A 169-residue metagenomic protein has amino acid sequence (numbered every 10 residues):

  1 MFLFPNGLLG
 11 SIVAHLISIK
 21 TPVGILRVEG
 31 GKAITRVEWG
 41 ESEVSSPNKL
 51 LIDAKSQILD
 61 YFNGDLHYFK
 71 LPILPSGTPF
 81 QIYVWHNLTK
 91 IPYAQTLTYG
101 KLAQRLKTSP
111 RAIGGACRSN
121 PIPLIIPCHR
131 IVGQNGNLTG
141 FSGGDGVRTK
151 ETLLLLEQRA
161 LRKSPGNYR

Functional and structural regions predicted by a protein language model:
M1-T108, L156-R169: Basic nucleic-acid-binding alpha-helical/helix-turn surface characteristic of O6-alkylguanine DNA
Y83, P123, T152: Active-site phosphate/pyrophosphate-handling residues
C117: DNA major-groove recognition helix of helix-turn-helix
N120: The DNA-recognition helices of helix-turn-helix-type DNA-binding domains
L124-Q134: Short Lys/Arg-enriched helix C-cap and helix-to-coil transition segments that create basic nucleic-acid-contact patches
N137-R169: …primarily DNA-binding HTH/wHTH and HhH modules…
